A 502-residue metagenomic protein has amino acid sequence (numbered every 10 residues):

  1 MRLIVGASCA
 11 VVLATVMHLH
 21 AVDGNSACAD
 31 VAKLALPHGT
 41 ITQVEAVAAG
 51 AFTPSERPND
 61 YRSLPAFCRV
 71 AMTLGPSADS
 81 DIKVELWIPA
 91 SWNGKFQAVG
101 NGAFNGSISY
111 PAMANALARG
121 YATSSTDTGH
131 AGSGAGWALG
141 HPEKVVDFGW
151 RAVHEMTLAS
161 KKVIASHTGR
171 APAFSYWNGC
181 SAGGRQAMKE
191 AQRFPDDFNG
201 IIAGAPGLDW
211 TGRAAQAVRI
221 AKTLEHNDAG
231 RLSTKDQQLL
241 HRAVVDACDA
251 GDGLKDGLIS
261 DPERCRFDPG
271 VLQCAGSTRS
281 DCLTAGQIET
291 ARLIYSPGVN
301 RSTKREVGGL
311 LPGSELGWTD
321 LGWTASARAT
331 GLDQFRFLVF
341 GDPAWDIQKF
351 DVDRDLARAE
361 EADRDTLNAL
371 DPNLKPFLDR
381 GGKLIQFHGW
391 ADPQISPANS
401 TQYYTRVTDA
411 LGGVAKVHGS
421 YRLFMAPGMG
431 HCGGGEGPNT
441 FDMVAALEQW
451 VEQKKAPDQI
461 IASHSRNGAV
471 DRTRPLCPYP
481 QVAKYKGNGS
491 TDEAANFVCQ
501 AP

Functional and structural regions predicted by a protein language model:
H18-K95, V99, P111, H241 (+4 more regions): Catalytic-loop region of hydrolases
D81-V84, I108-M113, G134-L139, M188-R193 (+7 more regions): Short, solvent-exposed loop/turn and secondary-structure capping segments
G102-P172, A215-Q216, T223-H226, A344-T366 (+1 more regions): Cap/lid segment of the alpha/beta-hydrolase catalytic domain
R170-S181: Alpha/beta-hydrolase fold nucleophile elbow
G179-K189: Glycine-rich nucleophile elbow surrounding the catalytic serine of serine-hydrolase chemistry
K189-A191, D196-V299, M425: A catalytic-pocket lid/entrance helix-loop region that shapes and gates access to the active site across common
Q386-H388: Short beta-strand/loop motif that positions the catalytic acidic residue of the alpha/beta-hydrolase fold
G419-G434, R466-N467: Histidine-bearing beta->alpha loop at or near hydrolase active sites
